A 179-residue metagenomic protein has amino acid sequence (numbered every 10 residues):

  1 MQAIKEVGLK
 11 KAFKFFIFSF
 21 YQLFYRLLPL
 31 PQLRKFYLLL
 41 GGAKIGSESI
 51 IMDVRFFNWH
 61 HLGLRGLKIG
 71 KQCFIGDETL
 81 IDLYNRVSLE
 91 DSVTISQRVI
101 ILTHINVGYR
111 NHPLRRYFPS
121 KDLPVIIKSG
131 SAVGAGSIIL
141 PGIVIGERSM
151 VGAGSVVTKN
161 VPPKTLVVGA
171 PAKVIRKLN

Functional and structural regions predicted by a protein language model:
M1-S47, I105-G108, G130, R148 (+2 more regions): Terminal amphipathic alpha-helical/low-complexity segments used for targeting or macromolecular assembly
K35, M52-I143, A170, L178-N179: Flexible, glycine/small-residue-enriched loop-and-beta-strand segment within the central core of proteins
Y84, P162-P163: A generic structural motif
A135, A153, P163: Catalytic-loop Lys-Pro-X-Asn motif of eukaryotic-like protein kinases
I138, V156, K173: Short, electropositive, low-hydrophobicity segments enriched in small/polar residues
G142, R148-S149: Structured catalytic cores of enzymes that bind and process phosphorylated ligands/cofactors
I143, G154-S155, V161, A170: Short beta-to-alpha loop/turn elements within the nucleotide-binding domains of ABC transporters
